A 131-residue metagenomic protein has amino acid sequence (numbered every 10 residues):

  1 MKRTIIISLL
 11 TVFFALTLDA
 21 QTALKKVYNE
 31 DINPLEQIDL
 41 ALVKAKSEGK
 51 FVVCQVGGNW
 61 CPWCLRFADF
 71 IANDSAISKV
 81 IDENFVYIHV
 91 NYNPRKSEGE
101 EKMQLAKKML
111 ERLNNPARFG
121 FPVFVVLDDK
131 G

Functional and structural regions predicted by a protein language model:
M1-T4: Positively charged n-region of N-terminal signal peptides that target proteins for export
I7-T17: Bacterial N-terminal signal peptides
L18-T22: Boundary at the C-terminal end of the N-terminal hydrophobic targeting segment
A23-Y28, R95-E98: Short, basic, glycine/proline-bearing loop/turn elements
E30-I32: Start-of-domain marker
P34-V52, I81: A short beta-strand-turn-helix
V56-A72: Conserved redox-active cysteine motifs that mediate thiol-disulfide chemistry, especially di-cysteine Cys-X(1-2)-Cys
N73-G131: Thioredoxin-like thiol-disulfide oxidoreductase module
